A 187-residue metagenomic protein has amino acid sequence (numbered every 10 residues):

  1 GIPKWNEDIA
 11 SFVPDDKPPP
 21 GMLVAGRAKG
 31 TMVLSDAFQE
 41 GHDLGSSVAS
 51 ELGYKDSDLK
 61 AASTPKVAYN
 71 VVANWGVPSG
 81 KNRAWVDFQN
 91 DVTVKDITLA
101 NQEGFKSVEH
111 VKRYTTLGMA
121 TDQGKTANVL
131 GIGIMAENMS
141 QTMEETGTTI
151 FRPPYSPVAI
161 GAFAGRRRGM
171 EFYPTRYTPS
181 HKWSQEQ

Functional and structural regions predicted by a protein language model:
G1-T175: Residues forming the flavin
F172-Q187: N- or domain-start disorder-to-order transition segments that initiate the globular core
